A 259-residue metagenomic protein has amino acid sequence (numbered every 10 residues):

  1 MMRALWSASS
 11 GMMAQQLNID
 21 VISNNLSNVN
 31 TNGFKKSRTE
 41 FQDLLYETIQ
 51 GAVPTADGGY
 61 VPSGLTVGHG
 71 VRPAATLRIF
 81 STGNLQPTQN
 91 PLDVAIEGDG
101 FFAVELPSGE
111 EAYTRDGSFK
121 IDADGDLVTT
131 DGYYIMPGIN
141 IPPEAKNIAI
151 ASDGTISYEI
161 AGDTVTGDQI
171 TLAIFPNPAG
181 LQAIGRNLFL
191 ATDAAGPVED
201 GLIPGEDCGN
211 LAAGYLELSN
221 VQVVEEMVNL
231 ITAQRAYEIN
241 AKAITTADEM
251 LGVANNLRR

Functional and structural regions predicted by a protein language model:
M1-R259: Amphipathic alpha-helical polymerization modules
